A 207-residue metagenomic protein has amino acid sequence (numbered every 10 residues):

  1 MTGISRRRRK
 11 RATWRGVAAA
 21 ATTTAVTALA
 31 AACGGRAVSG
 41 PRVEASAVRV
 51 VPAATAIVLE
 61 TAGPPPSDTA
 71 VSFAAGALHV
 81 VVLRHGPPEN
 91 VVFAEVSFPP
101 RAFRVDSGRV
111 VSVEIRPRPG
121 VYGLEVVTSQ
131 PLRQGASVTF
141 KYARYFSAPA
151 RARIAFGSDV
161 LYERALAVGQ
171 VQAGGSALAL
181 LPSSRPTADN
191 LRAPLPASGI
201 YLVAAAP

Functional and structural regions predicted by a protein language model:
M1-A31: Sec-dependent bacterial lipoprotein signal peptides
T27-T55, P207: Bacterial Sec-dependent N-terminal signal peptides
A45-D68, G76-A77, G108-Q172: Proteolytic processing hotspots in large secreted/extracellular or virion-associated proteins and select intracellular
A75-V110: Predominantly extracellular/luminal regions of secreted and cell-surface proteins, especially disulfide-bonded
Q172-G174, P207: Solvent-exposed strand-loop boundary residues in beta-sheet-rich modules
A179-P186: Solvent-exposed serine/threonine-rich low-complexity stretches and specific carbohydrate-binding patches
L191-P207: C-terminal beta-strand-rich structural cap/linker in extracellular carbohydrate-active enzymes
